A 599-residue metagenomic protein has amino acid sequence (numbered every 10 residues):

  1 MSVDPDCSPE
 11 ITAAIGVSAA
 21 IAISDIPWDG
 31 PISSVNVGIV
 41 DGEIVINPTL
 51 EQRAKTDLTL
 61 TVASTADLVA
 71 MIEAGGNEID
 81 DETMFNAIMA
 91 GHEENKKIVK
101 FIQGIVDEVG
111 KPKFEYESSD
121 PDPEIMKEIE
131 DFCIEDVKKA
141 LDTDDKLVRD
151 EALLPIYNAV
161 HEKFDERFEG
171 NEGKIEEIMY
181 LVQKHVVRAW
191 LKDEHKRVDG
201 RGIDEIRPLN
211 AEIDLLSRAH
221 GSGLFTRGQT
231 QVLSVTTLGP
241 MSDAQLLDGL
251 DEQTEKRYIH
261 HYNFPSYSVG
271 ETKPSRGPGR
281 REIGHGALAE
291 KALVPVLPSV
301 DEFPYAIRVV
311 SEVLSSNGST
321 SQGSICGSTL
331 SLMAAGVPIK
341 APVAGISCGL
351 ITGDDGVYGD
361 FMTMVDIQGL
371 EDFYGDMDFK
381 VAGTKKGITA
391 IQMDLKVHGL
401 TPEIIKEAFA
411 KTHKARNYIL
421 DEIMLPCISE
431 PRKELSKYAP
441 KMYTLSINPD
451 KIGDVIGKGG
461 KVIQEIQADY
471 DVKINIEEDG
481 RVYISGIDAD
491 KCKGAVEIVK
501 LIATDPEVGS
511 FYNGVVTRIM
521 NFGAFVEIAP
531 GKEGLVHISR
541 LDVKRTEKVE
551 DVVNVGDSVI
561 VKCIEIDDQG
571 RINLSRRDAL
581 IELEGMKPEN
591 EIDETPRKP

Functional and structural regions predicted by a protein language model:
M1, C7, E73, L215 (+3 more regions): Glycine-rich, flexible beta-strand/loop modules in the N-terminal catalytic cores of phosphate-handling
C7-I26, I213-T236, N317-P338, G453-I463: Conserved phosphate/anionic-ligand binding catalytic regions in large, soluble enzymes, centered on
D25-L141, L332-K433: Mobile "lid/hinge" segments at catalytic clefts and subdomain interfaces of large enzymes
D29-P31, I98-Y116, L147-V148, E169-E176 (+5 more regions): Flexible, glycine/charged-enriched surface loops at secondary-structure junctions
L58-A63, K256-Y262, S266, H285-V300 (+5 more regions): Structured alpha-helical segments in the cores of large, soluble enzyme domains
A63-T65, E130-D131, H261-S268, V300-P304 (+5 more regions): Flexible hinge/switch segments at interdomain interfaces of large molecular machines
E115-E252, P440-D454, V462, D469: Extended amphipathic alpha-helical scaffolds
Y438-P440, T444, P449-P599: Single-stranded RNA-binding regions, centering on S1/OB-family and related RNA-binding modules
